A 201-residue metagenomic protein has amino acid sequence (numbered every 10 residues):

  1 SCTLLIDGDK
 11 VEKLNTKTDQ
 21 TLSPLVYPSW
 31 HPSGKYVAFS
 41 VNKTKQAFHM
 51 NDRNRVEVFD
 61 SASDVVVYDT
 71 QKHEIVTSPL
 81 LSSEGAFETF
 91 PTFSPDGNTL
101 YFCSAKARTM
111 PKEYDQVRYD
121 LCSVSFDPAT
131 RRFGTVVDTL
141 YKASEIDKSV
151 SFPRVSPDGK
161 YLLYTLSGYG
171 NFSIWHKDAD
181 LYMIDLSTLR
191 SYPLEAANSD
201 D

Functional and structural regions predicted by a protein language model:
S1-T3, T18-S23, S40-V66, L81-F87 (+4 more regions): A flexible loop/linker signature enriched in serine peptidases of the S9 family
I6-K10, D69-H73, F126-T130, D185-L189: Short loop/turn segments that connect beta-strands within beta-propeller blades
E12-T16, V76-L80, R132-Y141, Y192-A196: Beta-propeller fold detector
P32-S33, P95-D96, P157-D158: Residue-level detector of Asp-centered blade-edge/turn motifs that repeat once per structural unit in beta-propeller
G34-V37, L100, L162: Hydrophobic beta-strand positions that form the internal "hydrophobic ladder" of WD40/Gbeta-like beta-propeller blades
E74, M110-E113, P128-G134, S173-I174: Short, solvent-exposed loop/turn segments that connect beta-strands within catalytic domains and beta-strand-rich
